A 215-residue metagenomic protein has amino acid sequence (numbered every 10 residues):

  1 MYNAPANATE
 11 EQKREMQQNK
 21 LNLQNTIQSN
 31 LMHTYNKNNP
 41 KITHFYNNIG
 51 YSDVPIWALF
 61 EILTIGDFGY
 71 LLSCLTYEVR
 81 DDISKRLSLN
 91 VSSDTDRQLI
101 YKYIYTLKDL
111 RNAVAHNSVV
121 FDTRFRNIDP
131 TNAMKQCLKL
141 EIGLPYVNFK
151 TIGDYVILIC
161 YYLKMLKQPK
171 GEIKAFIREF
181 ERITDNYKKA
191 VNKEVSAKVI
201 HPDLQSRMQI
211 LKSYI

Functional and structural regions predicted by a protein language model:
M1-S213: Long, contiguous internal "core" modules enriched in hydrophobic/ aromatic residues
